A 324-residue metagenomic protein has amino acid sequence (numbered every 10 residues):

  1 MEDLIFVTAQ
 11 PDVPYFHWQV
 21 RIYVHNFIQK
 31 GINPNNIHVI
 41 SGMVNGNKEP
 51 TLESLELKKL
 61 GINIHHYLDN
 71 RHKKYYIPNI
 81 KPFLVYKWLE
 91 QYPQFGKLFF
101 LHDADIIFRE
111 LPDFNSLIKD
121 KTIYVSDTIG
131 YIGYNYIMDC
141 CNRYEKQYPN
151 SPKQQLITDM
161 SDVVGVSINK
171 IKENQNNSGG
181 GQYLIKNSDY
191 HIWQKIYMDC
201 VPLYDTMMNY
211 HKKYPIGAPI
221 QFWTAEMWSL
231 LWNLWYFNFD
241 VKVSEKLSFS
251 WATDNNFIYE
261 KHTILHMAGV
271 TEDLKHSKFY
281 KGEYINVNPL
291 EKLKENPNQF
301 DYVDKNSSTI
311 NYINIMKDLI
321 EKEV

Functional and structural regions predicted by a protein language model:
M1-I77, W88-G96: N-terminal anchoring/stem segment of glycosyltransferases
Y15-F16, N47-E49, I107-L111, I132-N135 (+3 more regions): Short catalytic/ligand-binding loop motif for oxyanion handling, primarily in non-cytosolic enzymes, centered on
W18-R21, N79-Y86, T224-W232: A structural signal for well-ordered alpha-helical segments within the folded catalytic domains of diverse enzymes
V39, F99-D103, V125, L184 (+1 more regions): A structural signal for short, well-ordered beta-strand segments and their strand-loop junctions that often border
N79-C140: GT-A fold catalytic core of metal-dependent nucleotide-sugar glycosyltransferases, centered on the diacidic
Y136-Y148, P152, G179-S188: Substrate-binding rim/cap in mid-to-C-terminal beta-strand-loop elements of soluble/periplasmic
Q155-A268: Catalytic core and acceptor-binding pocket of nucleotide-sugar-dependent glycosyltransferases
G217, Q221, V241-V324: C-terminal catalytic/acceptor-binding lobe
